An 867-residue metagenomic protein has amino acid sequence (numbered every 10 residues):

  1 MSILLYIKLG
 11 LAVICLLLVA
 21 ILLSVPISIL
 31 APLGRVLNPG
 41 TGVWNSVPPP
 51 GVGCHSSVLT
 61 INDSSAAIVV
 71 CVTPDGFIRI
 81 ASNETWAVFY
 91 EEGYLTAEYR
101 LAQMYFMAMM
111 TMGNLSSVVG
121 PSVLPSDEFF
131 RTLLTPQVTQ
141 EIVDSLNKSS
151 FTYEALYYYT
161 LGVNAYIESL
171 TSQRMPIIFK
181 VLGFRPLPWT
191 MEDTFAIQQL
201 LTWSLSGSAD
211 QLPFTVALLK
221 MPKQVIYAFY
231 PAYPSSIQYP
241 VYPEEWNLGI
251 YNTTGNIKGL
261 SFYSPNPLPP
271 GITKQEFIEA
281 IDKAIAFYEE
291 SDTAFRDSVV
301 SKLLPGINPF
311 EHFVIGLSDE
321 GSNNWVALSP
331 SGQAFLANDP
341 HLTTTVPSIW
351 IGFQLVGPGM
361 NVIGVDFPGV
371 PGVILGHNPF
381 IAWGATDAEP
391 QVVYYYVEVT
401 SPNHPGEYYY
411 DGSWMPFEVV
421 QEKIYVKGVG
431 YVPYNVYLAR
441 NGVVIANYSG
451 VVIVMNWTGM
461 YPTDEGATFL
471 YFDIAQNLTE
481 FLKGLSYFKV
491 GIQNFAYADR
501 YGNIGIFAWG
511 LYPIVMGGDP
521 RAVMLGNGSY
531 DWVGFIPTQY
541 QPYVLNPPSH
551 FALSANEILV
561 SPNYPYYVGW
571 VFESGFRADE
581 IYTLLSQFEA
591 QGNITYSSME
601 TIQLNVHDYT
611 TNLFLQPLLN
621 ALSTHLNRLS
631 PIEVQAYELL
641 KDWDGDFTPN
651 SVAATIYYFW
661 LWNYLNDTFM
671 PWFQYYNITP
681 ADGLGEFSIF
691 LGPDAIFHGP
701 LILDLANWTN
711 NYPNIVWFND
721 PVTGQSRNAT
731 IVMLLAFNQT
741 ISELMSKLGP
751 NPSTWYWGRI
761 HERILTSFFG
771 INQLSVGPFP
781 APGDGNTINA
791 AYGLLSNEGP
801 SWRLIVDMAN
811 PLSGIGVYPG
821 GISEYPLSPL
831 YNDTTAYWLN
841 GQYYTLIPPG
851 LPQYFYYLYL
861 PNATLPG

Functional and structural regions predicted by a protein language model:
K8-I14, V19-A334, P340: Substrate-recognition/specificity elements adjacent to catalytic centers across diverse enzyme folds
I27, G34, S291, Y567-V634 (+1 more regions): Terminal end segments
I78, S82, W86-S126, F130-R131 (+4 more regions): Gly/Pro-rich active-site capping loops and adjacent beta-alpha segments that organize cofactor/substrate pockets
P125, P136-V138, T160-L161, G459-A496 (+2 more regions): Proteins synthesized as precursors that undergo proteolytic processing into mature forms
G357, V362-F367, G376-F380, A385-S529: Glycine- and hydrophobic-rich flexible loops that cap the catalytic core of alpha/beta enzyme folds
F488-F588, D646, L661-L665, P671: Hydrophobic alpha-helical segments
F659-N751: Charged, long alpha-helical assembly modules
